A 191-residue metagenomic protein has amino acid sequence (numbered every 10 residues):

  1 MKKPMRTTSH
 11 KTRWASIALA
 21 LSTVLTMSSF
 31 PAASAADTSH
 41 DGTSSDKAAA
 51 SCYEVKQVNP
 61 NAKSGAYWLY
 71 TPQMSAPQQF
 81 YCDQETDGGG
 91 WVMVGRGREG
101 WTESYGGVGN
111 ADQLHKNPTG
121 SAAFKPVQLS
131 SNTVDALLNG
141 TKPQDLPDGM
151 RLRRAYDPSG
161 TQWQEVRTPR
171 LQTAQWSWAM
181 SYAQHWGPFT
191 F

Functional and structural regions predicted by a protein language model:
P4, V24-T26, Q73: Residue-level detector of intrinsically disordered terminal segments
P4-A18: Bacterial N-terminal signal peptides that target proteins for export
T12-W14, M27, M74: Residues at the start of alpha-helices and the adjacent loop-to-helix junctions
A18-S29: Bacterial N-terminal signal peptides
S34-F191: Mature extracellular or lumenal effector domains of secreted proteins and single-pass membrane receptors/adhesion
